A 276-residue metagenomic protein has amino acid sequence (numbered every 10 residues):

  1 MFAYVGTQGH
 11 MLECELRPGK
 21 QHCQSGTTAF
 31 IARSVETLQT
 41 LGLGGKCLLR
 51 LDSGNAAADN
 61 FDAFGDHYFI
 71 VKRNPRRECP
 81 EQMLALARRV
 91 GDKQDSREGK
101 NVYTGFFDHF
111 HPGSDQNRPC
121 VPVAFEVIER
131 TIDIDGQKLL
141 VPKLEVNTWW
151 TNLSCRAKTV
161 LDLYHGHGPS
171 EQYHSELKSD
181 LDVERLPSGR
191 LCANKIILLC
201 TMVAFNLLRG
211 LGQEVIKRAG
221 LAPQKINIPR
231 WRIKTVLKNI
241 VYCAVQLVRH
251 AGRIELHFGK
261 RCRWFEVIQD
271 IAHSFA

Functional and structural regions predicted by a protein language model:
M1-G42: Electropositive, glycine- and tryptophan-enriched low-complexity nucleic-acid-binding patches
G9, K46-A56, F69, W149 (+3 more regions): Short, conserved catalytic/metal-binding motifs centered on acidic residues
R17-G19, G54-A56, N74-R76: Active-site beta-loop-alpha junctions enriched in small/polar residues
N55-A56, D66, M83-L84: Contiguous mid-protein beta-loop-alpha structural module that forms a pocket-lining wall or clamp of enzyme active
A58-N74: A short alpha/beta connector and helix-capping loop motif
I70-S179, D270-A276: An anionic, glycine-rich sequence signature occurring as long contiguous blocks
L153, A157-I196, C200, A204-Q213: Short amphipathic alpha-helical "interface-anchor" segments enriched in bulky aromatics
L208-A276: A short, flexible helix-boundary coil/loop motif
